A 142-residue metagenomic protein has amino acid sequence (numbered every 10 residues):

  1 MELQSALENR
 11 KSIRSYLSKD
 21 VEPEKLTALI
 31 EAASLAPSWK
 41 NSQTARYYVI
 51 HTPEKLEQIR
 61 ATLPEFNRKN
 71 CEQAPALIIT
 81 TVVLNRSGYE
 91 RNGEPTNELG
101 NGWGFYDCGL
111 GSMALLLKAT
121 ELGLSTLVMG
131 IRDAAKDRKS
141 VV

Functional and structural regions predicted by a protein language model:
M1-T27: Specificity-determining recognition surfaces
A6-N9, R46, K118: Residue-level recognition of specific faces of alpha-helices
N9, L35-A36: Helix-loop element at the rim of GNAT/NAT acetyltransferase active sites that forms part of the acceptor-substrate
L26-S34: A structural motif
A33-S34, I78, T96-R138: Small-aliphatic-rich amphipathic alpha-helix that forms the alpha element of a beta-alpha
N41-G111: Glycine/small-residue-rich phosphate/adenosyl-binding loop
V141-V142: Conserved small/polar residues in nucleotide/adenosyl-binding loops
